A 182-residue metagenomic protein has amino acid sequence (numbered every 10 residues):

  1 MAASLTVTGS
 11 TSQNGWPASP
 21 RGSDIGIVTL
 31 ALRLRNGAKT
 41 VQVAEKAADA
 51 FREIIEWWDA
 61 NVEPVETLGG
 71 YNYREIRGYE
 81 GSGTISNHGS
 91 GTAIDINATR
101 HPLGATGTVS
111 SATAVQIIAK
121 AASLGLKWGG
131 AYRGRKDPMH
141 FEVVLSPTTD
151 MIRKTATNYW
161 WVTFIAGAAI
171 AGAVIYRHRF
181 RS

Functional and structural regions predicted by a protein language model:
M1-T8, G107, I152-N158, R179-S182: Intrinsically disordered, highly charged
A3-E63: Active-site acidic/histidine clusters and adjacent loop/turn architecture that either coordinate catalytic ions
V7, Q13, P20, D24 (+4 more regions): Intrinsically disordered, low-complexity segments enriched in small/polar residues
N14, E56, L126, N158-Y159: Short, low-complexity intrinsically disordered segments
A18, A60-T67, S123-A131: Short secondary-structure junctions
D49-T92: Active-site-adjacent loop/helix surface patches within enzyme catalytic domains that shape the substrate-binding cleft
G81, I85-I94, A98-N158: Catalytic cores and adjacent binding grooves of peptidoglycan-active enzymes
Y159-R181: Single-pass alpha-helical membrane anchors
